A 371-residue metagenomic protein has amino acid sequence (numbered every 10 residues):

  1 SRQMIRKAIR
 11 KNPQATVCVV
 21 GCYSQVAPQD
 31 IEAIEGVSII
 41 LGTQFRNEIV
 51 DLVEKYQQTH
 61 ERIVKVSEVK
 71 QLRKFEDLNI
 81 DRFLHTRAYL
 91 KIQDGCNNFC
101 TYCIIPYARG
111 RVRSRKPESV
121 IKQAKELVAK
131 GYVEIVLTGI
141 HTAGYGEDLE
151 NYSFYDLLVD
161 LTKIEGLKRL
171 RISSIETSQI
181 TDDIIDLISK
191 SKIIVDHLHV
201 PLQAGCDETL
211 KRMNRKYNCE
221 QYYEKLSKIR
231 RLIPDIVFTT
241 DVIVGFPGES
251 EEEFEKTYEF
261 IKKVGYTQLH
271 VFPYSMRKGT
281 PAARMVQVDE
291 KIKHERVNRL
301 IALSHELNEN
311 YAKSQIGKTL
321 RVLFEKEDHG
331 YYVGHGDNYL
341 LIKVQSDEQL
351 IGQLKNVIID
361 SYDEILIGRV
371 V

Functional and structural regions predicted by a protein language model:
S1-M4, P117, E150-D156, N218 (+1 more regions): Charged helix-capping and loop-helix junction motifs
S1-Y145, V159, L198, E220-R231 (+5 more regions): Proteins enriched for Cys/Gly/acidic motifs involved in redox and nucleic-acid/cofactor modification
V17, V26-A27, A129-E251: Conserved SAM/AdoMet-binding glycine-rich loop
C100, V120, L137, I172 (+7 more regions): Conserved, mostly hydrophobic/aromatic
R109-G110, K211-N218, A283-D289: Short glycine-enriched, charge-decorated loop/helix-capping segments at active-site entrances that position
V242, F254-K263: A glycine- and small/hydrophobic-rich beta-loop-beta segment that serves as a flexible "lid/hinge" or phosphate-binding
E249, V264-Y266: Contiguous mid-protein beta-loop-alpha structural module that forms a pocket-lining wall or clamp of enzyme active
R284-V371: Terminal RNA-binding accessory module
